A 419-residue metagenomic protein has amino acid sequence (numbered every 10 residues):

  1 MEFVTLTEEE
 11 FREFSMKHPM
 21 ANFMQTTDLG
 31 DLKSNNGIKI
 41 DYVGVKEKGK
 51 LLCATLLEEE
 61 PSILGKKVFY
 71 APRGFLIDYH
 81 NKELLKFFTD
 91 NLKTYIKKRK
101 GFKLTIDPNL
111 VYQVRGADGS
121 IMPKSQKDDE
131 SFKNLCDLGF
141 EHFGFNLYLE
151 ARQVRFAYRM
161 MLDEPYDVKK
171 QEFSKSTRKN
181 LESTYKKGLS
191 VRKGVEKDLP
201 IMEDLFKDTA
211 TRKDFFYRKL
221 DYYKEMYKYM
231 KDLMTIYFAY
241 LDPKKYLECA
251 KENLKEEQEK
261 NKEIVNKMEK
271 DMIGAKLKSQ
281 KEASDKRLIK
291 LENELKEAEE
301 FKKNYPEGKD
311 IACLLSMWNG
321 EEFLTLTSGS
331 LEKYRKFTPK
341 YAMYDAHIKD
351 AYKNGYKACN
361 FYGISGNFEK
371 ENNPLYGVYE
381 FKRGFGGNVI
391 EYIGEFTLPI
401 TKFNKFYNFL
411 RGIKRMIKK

Functional and structural regions predicted by a protein language model:
F3-K48, L52-L64, Q113, G139-A151 (+1 more regions): A conserved beta-strand-loop-helix scaffold within acyl/acetyltransferase catalytic domains
T7-E10, F88, K127, S131 (+9 more regions): Alpha-helical structural motif
R12, Y42, K302-K303, I364-K419: C-terminal catalytic domain of photolyase/cryptochrome flavoproteins, centering on the FAD-binding pocket
K66-E150, K309-I311, M317-F385: Acyl-donor binding region in acyl/amide transferases
K67-R73, F156, K187-L189: Short amphipathic alpha-helical segments
I106, F145, G194, L220 (+2 more regions): Residue-level detector of family-conserved "landmark" positions at structurally sensitive sites
V114, R152-Q153, M202, E369 (+1 more regions): Short secondary-structure boundary/hinge segments and terminal tails
G119-E130, A151-K169, E332, T401-K419: A short, hydrophobic/aromatic-rich structural module that often spans a beta strand with its adjoining loop
